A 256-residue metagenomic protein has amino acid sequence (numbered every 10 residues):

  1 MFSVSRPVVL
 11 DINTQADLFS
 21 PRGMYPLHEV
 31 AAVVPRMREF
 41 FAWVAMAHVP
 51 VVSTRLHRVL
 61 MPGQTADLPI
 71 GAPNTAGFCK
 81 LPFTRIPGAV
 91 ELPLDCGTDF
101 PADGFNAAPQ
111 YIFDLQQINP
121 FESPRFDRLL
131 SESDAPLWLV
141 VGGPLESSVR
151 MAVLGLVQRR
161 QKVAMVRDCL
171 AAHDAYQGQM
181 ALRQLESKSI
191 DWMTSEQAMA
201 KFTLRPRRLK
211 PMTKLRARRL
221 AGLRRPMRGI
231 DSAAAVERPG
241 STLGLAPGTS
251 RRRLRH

Functional and structural regions predicted by a protein language model:
S5-V8: Extreme N-terminal starter segment of soluble prokaryotic enzymes
G23-V30, D67-G71: Short glycine-enriched, charge-decorated loop/helix-capping segments at active-site entrances that position
V34-P136: Active-site alpha/beta core segments
R36-W43, V149-Q158: Histidine-anchored nucleotide/phosphate-binding helix
F113, I190-K201: Short acidic-hydrophobic, aromatic-tinged amphipathic segments that line or gate anion-handling sites
W138-G143, Q161-A175: A short glycine-rich beta-strand->turn/loop micro-motif centered on a GG-aromatic cluster
H173-K188: Active-site-proximal loop->helix
L223-H256: Long, low-complexity, intrinsically disordered segments
